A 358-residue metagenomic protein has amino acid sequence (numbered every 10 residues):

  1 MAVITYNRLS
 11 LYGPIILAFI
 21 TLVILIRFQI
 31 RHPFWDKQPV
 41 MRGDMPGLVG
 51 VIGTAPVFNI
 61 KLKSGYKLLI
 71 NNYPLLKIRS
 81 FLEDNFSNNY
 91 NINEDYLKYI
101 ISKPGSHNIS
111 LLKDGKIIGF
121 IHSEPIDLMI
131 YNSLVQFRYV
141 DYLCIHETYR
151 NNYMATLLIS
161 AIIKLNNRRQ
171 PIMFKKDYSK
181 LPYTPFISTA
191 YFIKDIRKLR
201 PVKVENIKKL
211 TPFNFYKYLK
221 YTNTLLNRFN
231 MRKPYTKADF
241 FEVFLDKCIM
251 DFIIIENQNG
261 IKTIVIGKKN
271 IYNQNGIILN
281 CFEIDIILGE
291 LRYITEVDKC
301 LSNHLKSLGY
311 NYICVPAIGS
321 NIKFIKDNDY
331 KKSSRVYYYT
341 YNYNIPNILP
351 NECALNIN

Functional and structural regions predicted by a protein language model:
A2-R31: Terminal signal-anchor or tail-anchor transmembrane helices that tether membrane-associated enzymes to cellular
R31-P56, P171-N206, I264-T295, K299-N358: Active-site/acyl-donor-binding loops of N-acyltransferases
R42-M45, V49-G105, L112-K113, Y178-D285: Amide-forming acyltransferase catalytic core, primarily the GNAT-like/NAT-type and related acyltransferase folds
G105-S106, N167-P171, I249-M250, S307-N311: Short, high-confidence coil segments that cap the C-terminus of an alpha-helix and link into the following beta-strand
I109, G119-I121, L143, V265: Conserved GNAT-family N-acetyltransferase fold
K116-Q136: DNA polymerase sliding clamps and clamp-related checkpoint/processivity subunits
I145-K164, E290-L305: Conserved acetyl-CoA-binding loop-helix of GNAT-fold acetyltransferases
